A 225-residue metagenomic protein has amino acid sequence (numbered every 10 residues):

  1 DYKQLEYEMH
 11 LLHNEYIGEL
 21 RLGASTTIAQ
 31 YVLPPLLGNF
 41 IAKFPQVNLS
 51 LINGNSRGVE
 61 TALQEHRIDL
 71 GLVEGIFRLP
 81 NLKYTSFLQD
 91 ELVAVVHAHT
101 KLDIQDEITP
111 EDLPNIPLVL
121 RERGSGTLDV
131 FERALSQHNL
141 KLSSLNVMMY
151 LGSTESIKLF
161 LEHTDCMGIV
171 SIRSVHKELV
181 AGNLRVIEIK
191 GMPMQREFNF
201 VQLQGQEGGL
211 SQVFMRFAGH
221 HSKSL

Functional and structural regions predicted by a protein language model:
D1-H13: Alpha-helical linker/hinge and terminal dimerization helices associated with HTH transcriptional regulators
H13, L82-V119, R123, Q212: Flexible hinge/capping segments at coil-to-helix
H13-P80: Central regulatory/effector-binding core of bacterial HTH transcription factors
E19-G23, G71, V95, V119 (+2 more regions): Short, well-ordered beta-strand segments
V32, I187-L225: A late-sequence structural motif
N55-E60, Q64-I68, V73-E74, S136 (+1 more regions): Hydrophobic hinge/microswitch elements
K83-V93, N146, L179-M194: Short beta-strand->loop
P117-N139, G208-G209, L225: Secondary-structure junction motif
